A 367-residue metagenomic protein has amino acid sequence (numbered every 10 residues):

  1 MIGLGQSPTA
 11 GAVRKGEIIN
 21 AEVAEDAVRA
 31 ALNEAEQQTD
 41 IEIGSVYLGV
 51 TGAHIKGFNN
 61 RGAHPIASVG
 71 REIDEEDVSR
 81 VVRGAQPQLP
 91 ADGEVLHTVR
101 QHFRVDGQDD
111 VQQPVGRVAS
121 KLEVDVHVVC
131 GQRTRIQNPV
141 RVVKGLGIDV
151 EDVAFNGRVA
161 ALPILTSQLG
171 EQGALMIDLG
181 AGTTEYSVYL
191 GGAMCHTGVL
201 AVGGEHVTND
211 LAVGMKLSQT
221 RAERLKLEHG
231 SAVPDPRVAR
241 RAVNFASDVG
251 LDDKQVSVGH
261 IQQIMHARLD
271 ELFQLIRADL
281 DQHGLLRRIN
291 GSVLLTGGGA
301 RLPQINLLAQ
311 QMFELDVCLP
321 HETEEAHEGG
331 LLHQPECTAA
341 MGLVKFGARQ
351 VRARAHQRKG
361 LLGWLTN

Functional and structural regions predicted by a protein language model:
M1-M176, A193-C195, G204, S218-I264 (+6 more regions): Nucleotide/phosphate-binding catalytic cleft detector across ATP-hydrolyzing and phosphate-transferring enzymes
V50-T51, M176-T183, Y189-G192, A201-E205 (+1 more regions): A short acidic Gly-Thr/Ser loop motif
G180, R268-R277: A general structural motif
I276, L295, L343: Hydrophobic, well-ordered secondary-structure elements that form the walls of internal hydrophobic environments
T296, L302-L308: Conserved active-site/ligand-binding neighborhood in enzyme cores
